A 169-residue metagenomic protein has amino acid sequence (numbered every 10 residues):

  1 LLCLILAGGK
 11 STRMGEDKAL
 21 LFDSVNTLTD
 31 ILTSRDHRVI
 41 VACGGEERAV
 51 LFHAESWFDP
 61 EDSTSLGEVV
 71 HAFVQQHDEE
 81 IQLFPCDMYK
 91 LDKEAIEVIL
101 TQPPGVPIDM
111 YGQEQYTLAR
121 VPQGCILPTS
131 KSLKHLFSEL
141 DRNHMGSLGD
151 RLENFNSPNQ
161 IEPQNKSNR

Functional and structural regions predicted by a protein language model:
L1-E114, T129-S130, S138-R151, I161: Nucleotide and nucleotide-moiety/phosphate-recognizing core
L1-L2, K166-R169: SAM-dependent methyltransferases
Q115-V121: Short glycine- and hydrophobic/aromatic-rich loop-to-beta-strand nucleating segment in the catalytic cores
P122, S157: Short, conserved phosphate/pyrophosphate- and ester-handling motifs at nucleotide-, phospho-/glycolipid
H135: Phosphate-binding loop that captures ATP/GTP phosphates
N154: PAPS-dependent sulfotransferase catalytic core
P158-N165: Acidic, Mg2+-coordinating catalytic module of metal-dependent nucleases/exonucleases that use a two-metal-ion mechanism
